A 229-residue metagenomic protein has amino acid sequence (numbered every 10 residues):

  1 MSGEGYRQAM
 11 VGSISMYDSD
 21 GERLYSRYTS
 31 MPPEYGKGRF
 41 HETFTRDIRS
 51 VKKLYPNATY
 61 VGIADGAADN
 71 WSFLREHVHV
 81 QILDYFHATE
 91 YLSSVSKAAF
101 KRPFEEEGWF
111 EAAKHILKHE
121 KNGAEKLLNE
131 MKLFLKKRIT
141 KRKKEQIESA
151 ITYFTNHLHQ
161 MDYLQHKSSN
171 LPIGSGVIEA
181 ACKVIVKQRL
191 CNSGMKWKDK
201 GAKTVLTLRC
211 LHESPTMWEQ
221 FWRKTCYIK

Functional and structural regions predicted by a protein language model:
M1-K229: Catalytic center-proximal scaffold of phosphoryl-transfer enzymes
